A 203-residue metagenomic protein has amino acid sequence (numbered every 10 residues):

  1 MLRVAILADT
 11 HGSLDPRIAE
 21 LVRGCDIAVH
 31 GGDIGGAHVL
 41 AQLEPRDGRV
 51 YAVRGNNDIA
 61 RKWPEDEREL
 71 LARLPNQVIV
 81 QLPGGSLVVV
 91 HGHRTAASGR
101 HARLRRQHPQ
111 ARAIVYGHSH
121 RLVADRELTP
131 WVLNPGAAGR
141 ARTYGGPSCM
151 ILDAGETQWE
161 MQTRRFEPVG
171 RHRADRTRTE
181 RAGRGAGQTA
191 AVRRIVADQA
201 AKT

Functional and structural regions predicted by a protein language model:
M1, N76-P83, L133-T203: Binuclear metal-dependent phosphoesterase catalytic core
L2-L82: Core catalytic region of metal-dependent phosphoesterases/phosphodiesterases, especially metallo-beta-lactamase-like
R3-D9, S86-H93, W131-G136, T163: Active-site-proximal beta-strand elements of phosphoester/diester hydrolases
D9, D33, G55, H91 (+2 more regions): Active-site glycine-centered loops adjacent to acidic/histidine catalytic or metal-binding residues that shape
S13, A37, I59, A96 (+3 more regions): Flexible, glycine-rich phosphate/dinucleotide-binding loops and adjacent beta-alpha linkers at cofactor/substrate
R23-I27, P45-R49, G85, P109-Q110 (+3 more regions): Short glycine/proline-enriched coil/turn segments at helix->beta-strand junctions
Y51, A96-Q162: Conserved beta-sheet core of the metallophosphoesterase superfamily
R61-Q110, R140-Y144: Active-site-proximal segments of metal-dependent phosphoesterases and phosphodiesterases across multiple
